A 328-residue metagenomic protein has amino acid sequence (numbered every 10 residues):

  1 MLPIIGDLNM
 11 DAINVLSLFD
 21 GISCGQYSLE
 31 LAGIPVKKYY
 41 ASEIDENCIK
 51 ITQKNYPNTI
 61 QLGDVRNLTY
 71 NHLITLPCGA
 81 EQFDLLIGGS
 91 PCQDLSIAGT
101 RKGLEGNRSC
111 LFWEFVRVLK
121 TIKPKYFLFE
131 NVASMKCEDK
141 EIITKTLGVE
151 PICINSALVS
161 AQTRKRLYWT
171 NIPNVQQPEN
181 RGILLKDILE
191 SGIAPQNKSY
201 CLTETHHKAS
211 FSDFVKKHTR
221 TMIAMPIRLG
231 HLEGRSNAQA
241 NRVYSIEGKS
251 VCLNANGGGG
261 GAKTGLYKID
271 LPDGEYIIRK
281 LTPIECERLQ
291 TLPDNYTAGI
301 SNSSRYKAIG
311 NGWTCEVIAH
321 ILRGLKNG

Functional and structural regions predicted by a protein language model:
L2-K123, A133-C137, E141-K145, P151: Core alpha/beta nucleotide-donor-binding catalytic domains of modification enzymes
L2-M10, L31-A32, T146, P151-G328: Class I SAM-dependent DNA methyltransferase catalytic core with a primary bias toward cytosine-5 DNMT/HhaI-like enzymes
E43, E130, E285: Acidic-residue sensor for enzyme active/binding pockets
G89, E130, T170: Alpha/beta-hydrolase-fold catalytic nucleophile elbow
K125-F129: Conserved beta-strand signature within the Rossmann-like core of class I S-adenosyl-L-methionine
N131-S134, R305: Conserved short loop/turn motifs at secondary-structure junctions
